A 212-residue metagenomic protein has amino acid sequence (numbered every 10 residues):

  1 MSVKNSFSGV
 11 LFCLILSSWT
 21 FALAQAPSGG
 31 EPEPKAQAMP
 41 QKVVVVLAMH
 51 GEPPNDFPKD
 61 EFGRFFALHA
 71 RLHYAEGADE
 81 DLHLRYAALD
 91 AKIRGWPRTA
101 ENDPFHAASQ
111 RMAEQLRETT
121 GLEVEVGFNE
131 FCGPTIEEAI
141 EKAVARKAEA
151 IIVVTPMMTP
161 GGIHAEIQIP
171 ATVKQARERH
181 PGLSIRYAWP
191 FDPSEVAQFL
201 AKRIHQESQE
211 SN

Functional and structural regions predicted by a protein language model:
S2-V10: Bacterial N-terminal signal peptides that target proteins for export
V10-T20: Bacterial N-terminal signal peptides
A24-N212: Active-site-proximal alpha-helix that buttresses catalytic centers in soluble enzyme cores
